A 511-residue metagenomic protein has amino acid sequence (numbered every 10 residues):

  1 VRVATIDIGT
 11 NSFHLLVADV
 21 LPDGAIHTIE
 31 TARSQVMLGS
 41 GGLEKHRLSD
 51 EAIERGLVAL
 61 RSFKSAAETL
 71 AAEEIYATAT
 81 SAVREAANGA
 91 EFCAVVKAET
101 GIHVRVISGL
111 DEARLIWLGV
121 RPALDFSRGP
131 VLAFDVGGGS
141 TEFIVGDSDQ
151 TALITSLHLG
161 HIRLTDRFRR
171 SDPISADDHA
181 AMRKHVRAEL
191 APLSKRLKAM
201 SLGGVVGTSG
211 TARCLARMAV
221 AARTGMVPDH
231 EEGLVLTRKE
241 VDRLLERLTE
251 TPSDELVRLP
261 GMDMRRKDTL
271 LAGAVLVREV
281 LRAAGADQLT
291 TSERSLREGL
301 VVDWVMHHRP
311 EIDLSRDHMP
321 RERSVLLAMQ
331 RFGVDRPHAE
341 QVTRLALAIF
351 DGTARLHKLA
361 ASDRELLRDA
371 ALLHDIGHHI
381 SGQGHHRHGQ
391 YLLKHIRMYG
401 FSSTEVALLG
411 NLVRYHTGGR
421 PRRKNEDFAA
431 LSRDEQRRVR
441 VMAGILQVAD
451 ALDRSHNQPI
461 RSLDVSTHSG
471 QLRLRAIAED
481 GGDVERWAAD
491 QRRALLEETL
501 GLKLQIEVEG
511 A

Functional and structural regions predicted by a protein language model:
V1-V3, P22-D23, G41-A72, T80-P130 (+6 more regions): Helical "lid/coupling" subdomains associated with nucleotide-phosphate turnover
V3-H27: N-terminal basic/disordered segments at the start of proteins
S12-H14, S140, A212, Q471: Structural motif
G24-L38, E68-T69: N-terminal glycine-rich anion-binding loops that anchor highly charged ligand groups
L132-I144: A generic, well-ordered mixed alpha/beta core segment in the N-terminal half of proteins
R454-I460, T499-L502: Short secondary-structure junctions
L500-A511: A short amphipathic beta-strand at an alpha->beta junction
